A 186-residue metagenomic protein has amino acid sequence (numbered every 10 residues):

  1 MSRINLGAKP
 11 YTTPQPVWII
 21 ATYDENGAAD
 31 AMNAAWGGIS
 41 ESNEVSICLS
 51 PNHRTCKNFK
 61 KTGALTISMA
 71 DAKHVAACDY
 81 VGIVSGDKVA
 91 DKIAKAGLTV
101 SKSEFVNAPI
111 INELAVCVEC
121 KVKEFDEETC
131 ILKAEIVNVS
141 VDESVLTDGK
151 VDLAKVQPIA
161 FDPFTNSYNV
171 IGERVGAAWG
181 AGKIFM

Functional and structural regions predicted by a protein language model:
M1-M186: Basic, polyanion-binding surface patches
